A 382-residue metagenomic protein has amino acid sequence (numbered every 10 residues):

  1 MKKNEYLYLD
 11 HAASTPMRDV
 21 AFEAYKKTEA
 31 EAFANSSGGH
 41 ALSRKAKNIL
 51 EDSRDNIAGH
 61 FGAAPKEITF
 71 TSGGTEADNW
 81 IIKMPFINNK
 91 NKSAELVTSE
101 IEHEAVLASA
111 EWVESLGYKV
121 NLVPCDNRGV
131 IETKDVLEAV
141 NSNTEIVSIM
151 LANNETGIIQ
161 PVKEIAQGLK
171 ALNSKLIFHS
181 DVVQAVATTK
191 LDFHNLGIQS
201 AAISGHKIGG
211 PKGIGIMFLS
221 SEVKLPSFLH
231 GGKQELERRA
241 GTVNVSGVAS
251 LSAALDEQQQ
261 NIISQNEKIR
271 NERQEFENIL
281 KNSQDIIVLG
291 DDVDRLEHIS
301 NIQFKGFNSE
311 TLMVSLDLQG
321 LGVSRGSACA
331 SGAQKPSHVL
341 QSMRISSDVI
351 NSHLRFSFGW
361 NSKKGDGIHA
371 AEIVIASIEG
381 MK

Functional and structural regions predicted by a protein language model:
M1-K382: Pyridoxal 5′-phosphate
